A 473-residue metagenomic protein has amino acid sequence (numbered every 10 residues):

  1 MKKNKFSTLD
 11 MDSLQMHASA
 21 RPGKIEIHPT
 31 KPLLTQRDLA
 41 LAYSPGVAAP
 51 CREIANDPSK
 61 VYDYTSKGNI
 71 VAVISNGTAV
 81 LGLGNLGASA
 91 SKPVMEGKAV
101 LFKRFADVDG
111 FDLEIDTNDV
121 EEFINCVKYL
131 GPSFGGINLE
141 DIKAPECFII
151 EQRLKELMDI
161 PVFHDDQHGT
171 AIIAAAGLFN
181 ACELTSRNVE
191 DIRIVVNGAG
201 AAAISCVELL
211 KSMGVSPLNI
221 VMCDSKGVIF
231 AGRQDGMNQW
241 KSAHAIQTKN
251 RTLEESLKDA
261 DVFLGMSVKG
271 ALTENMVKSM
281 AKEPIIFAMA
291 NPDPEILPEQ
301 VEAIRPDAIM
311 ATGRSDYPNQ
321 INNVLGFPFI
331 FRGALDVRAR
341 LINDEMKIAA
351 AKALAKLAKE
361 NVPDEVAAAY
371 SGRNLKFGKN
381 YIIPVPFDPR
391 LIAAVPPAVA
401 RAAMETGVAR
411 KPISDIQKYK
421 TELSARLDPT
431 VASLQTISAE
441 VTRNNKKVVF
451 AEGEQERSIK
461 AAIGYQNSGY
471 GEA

Functional and structural regions predicted by a protein language model:
M1-V162, L357, R401-A402, A409 (+3 more regions): N-terminal ligand-binding/catalytic initiation module
L81, L86-A106, M158, H164 (+4 more regions): Glycine-rich phosphate/diphosphate-binding loop of Rossmann-like nucleotide-binding domains
D112, N138-D141, V162-D165, V196 (+6 more regions): General beta-strand structural signal in soluble alpha/beta enzymes
I150, G227-F230, F387, L391-E422 (+1 more regions): Terminal amphipathic helices with adjacent charged low-complexity linkers/tails
D165-D166, T185-R187, A290-P396, A400-T406: Adenosine-phosphate binding glycine-rich loop
K241-I309, R314-D316: Rossmann-like adenosine-cofactor binding region
P412-E440: Long, charged amphipathic helices and adjacent flexible linkers at domain junctions
